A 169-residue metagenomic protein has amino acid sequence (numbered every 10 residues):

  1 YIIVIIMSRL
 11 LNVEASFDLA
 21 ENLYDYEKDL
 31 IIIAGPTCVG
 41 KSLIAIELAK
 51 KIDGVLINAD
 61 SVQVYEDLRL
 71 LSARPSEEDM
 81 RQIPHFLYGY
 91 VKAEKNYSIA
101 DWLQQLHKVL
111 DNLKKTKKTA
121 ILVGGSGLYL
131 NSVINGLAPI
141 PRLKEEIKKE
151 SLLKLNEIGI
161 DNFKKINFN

Functional and structural regions predicted by a protein language model:
Y1-I6: Short, Lys/Arg-enriched N-terminal segments with co-localized hydrophobic residues within the first ~10-30 amino acids
M7-N169: Phosphate/pyrophosphate-binding catalytic cores of soluble transferases and nucleic-acid-acting enzymes
